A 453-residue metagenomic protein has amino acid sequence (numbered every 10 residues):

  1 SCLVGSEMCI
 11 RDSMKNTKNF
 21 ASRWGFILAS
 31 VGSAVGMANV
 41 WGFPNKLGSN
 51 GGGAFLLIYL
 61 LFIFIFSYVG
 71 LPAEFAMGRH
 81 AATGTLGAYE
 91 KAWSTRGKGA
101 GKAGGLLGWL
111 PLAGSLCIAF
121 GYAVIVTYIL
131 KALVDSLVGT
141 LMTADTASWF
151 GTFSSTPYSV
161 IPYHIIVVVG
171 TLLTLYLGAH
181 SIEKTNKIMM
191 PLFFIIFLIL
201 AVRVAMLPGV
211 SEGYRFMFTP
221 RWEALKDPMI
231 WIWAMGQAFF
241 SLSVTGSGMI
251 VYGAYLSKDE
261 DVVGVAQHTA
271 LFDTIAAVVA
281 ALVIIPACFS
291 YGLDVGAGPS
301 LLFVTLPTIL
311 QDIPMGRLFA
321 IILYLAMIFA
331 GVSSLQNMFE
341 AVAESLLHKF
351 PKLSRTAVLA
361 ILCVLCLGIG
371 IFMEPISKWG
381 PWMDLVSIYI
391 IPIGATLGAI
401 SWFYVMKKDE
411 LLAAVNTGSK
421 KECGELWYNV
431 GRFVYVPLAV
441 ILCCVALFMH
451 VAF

Functional and structural regions predicted by a protein language model:
C2-I10: Short, small-residue-biased leader/transition segments that mark boundaries at the very start of proteins
R11-G42, G70-F75, R79, T83-L106 (+2 more regions): Membrane-interface "cap" regions at the ends of multi-pass membrane proteins
K15-N16, F20, E183-V332, F350: Membrane-embedded translocation segments of transport machinery
T17, N45-N50, H80-L110, A123-H180 (+5 more regions): Inter-helical loop and helix-membrane interface segments of multi-pass membrane transporters/permeases
A21, L28-A38, S115-A119, A123 (+6 more regions): Hydrophobic, membrane-embedded alpha-helices of multi-pass small-molecule transporters
S22-F62, S247-G248, G253-L256, E260-Q267 (+4 more regions): Transmembrane helix-boundary motif of multi-pass solute transporters/channels
P44-Y59, G78-G84, S181-M189, G264 (+5 more regions): Transmembrane helix-loop boundary segments of multi-pass membrane transporters
L107-L112, T156, F339, A343-C363 (+2 more regions): C-terminal membrane-solvent junction of multi-pass transporters and transport-like membrane proteins
